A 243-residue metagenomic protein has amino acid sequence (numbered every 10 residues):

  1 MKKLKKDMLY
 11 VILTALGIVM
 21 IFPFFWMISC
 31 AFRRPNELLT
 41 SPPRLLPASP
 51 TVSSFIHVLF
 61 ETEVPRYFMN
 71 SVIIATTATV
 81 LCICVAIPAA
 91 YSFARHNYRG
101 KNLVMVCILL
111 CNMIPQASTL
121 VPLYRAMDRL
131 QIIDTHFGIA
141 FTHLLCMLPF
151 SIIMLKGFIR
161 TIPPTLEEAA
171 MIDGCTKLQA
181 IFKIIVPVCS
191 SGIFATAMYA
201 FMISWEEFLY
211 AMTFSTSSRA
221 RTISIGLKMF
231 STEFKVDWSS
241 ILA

Functional and structural regions predicted by a protein language model:
K2-A243: A structural signal for multi-pass alpha-helical bundles of membrane permease subunits that mediate small-molecule
